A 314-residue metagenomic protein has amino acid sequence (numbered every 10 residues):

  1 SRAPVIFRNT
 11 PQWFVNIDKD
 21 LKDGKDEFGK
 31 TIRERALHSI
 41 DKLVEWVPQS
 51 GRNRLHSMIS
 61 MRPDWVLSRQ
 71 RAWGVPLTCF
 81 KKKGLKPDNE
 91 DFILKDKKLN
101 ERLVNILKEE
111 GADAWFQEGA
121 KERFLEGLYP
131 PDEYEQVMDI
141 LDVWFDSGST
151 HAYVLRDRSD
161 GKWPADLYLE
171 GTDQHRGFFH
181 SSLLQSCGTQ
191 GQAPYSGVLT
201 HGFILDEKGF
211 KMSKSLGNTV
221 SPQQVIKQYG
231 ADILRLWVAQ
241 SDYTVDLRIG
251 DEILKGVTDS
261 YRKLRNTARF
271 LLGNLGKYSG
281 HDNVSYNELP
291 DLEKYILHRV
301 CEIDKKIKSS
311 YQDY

Functional and structural regions predicted by a protein language model:
S1-Y278, K294-Y314: Structured secondary-structure scaffolds
S260-Y261, H281-P290: Primarily the internal scaffold of c-type cytochrome electron-transfer domains, especially repeated/multiheme c-type
